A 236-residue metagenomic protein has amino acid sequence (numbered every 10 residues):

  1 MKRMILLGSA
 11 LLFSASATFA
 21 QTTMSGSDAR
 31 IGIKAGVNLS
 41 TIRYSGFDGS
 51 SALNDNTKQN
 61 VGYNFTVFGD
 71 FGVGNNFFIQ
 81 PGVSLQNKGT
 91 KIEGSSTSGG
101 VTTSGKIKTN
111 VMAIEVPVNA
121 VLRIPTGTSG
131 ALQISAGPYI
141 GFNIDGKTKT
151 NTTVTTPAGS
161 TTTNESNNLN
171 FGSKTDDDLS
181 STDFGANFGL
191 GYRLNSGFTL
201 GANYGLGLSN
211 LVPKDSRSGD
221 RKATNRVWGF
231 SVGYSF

Functional and structural regions predicted by a protein language model:
M1-S27: Cleavable N-terminal export/targeting peptides
G26, G74, Q86, P125-S129 (+1 more regions): Outer-membrane beta-barrel channels and translocator barrels
R30, Y192, T224-F236: Outer-membrane beta-barrel "beta-signal"
G32, G62-T66, F78, E115-N119 (+2 more regions): Membrane-embedded beta-strand positions in outer-membrane beta-barrel channels/transporters
V37-T41, L85-G89, E115, I124 (+3 more regions): Transmembrane beta-strands of outer-membrane beta-barrel pores
T41-N60, K88-A113, N143-D183, S209-V227: Extracellular/periplasm-exposed beta-strand and loop segments of Gram-negative cell-envelope proteins, dominated by
F68-D70, N119-R123, G191-R193, G233-S235: Transmembrane beta-barrel domains of outer membrane proteins
F77-I79, G197-L200: Repeated loop/turn-to-beta-strand initiation elements of outer-membrane beta-barrel proteins
